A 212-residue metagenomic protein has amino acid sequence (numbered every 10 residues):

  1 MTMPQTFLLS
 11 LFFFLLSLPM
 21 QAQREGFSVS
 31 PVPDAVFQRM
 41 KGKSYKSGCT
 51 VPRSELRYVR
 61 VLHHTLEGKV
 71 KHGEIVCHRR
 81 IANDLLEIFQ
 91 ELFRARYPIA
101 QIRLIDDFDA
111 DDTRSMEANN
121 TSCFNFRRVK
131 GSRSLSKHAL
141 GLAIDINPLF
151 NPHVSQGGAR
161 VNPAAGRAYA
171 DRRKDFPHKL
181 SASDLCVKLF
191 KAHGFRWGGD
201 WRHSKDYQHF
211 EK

Functional and structural regions predicted by a protein language model:
M1-L8: Bacterial N-terminal signal peptides that target proteins for export
F12-Q21: Hydrophobic h-region of N-terminal signal peptides that target proteins for export in Gram-negative bacteria
S17, F93, F195: Hydrophobic/aromatic-lined pockets within catalytic cores
Q23-K69: N-terminal module-boundary/linker segments of secreted carbohydrate-active enzymes
V51-M116: Active-site acidic/histidine clusters and adjacent loop/turn architecture that either coordinate catalytic ions
L62-H64, R127, L149: Structured loops at beta-to-helix junctions and adjacent beta-edge loops in soluble globular domains
R103-L142, N151-H153: Active-site-adjacent loop/helix surface patches within enzyme catalytic domains that shape the substrate-binding cleft
V129-G131, L135, L140-K212: Catalytic cores and adjacent binding grooves of peptidoglycan-active enzymes
